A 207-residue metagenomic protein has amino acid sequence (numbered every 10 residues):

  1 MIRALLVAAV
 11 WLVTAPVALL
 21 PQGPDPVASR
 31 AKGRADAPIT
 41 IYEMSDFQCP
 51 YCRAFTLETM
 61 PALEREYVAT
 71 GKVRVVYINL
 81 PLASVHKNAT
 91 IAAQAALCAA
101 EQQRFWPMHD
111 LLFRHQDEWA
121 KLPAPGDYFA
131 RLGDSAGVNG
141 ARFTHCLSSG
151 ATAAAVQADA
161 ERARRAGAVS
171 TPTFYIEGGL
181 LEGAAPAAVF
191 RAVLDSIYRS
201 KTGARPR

Functional and structural regions predicted by a protein language model:
A4-A18: Bacterial N-terminal signal peptides
L19-P21, E161: N-proximal helix/coil linker or "cap" segments that precede and/or mark the start of modular domains
G23-I39, Y67: A short beta-strand-turn-helix
A31-K32, W119, L181: Short clusters of hydrophobic/aromatic residues that line enzyme substrate/ligand-binding pockets
A37, S45-D134, A166-V169, S196-S200 (+1 more regions): Structural alpha/beta surface segment adjacent to cysteine/selenocysteine redox centers across thiol/disulfide enzymes
I41, M108, F143: Divalent metal-coordination and catalytic microenvironments
M44-D46, L57-M60, A130-R207: C-terminal cap of thioredoxin/glutaredoxin-like
